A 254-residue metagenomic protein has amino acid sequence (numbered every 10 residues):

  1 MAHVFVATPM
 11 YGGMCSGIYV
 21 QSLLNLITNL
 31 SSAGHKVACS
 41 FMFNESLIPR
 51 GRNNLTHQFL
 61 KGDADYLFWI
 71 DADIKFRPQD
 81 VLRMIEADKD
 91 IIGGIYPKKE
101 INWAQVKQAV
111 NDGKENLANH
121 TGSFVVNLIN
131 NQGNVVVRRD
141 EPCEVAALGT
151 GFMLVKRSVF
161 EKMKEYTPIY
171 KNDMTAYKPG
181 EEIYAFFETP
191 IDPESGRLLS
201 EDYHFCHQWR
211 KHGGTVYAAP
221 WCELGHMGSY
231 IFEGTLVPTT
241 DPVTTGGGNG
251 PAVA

Functional and structural regions predicted by a protein language model:
M1-F5, E165-A254: C-terminal catalytic/acceptor-binding lobe
M1-R50, A254: N-proximal low-complexity "stem/linker" segments adjacent to membrane-targeting elements
G12, A33, E100, T239-P242: Cationic, hydrophobic amphipathic alpha-helical membrane-interacting segments
S31, I85, W209-R210: Anion (oxyanion) recognition and catalysis
N53-Y66: Active-site nucleotide-sugar/metal-binding loop of Leloir-type enzymes
T56, R77-T189: Conserved catalytic core of nucleotide-sugar-dependent glycosyltransferases
D63-K75: Short beta-strand-to-loop acidic/aromatic patch adjacent to the donor-nucleotide binding site
D73, D90, T215: Residue-level detector of anion-binding/catalytic polar loops
